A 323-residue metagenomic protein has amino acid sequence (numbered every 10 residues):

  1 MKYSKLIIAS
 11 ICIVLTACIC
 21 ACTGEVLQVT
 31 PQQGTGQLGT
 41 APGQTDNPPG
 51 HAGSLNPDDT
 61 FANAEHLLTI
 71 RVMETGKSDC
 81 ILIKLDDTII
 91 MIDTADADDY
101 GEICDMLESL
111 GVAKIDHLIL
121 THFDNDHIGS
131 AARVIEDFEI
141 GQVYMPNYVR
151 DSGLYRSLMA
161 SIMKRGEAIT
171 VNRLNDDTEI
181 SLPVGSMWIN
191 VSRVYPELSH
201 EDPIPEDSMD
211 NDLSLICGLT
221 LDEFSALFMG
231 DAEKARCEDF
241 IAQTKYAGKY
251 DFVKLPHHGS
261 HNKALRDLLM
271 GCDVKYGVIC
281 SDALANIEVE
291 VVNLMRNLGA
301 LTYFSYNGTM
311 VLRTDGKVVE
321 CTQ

Functional and structural regions predicted by a protein language model:
M1-L27: Secretory targeting signatures
V29-P31, G36-K114, N172-K249, T309-Q323: Core dinuclear metal-dependent hydrolase active-site scaffold
T69, Q142, A168-T170, N190 (+1 more regions): Conserved beta-strand segments of alpha/beta enzyme cores
K77-D79, A97-D99, F123-I128, R150-G153 (+4 more regions): Active-site environment of divalent metal-dependent phosphoester hydrolases
D86-T88, D98-Y148, Q243-S260, D273-G277: Active-site metal-binding motif and surrounding structural segment of the metallo-beta-lactamase
I103, I128-D137, S152-A160, L265-L269 (+1 more regions): Metal-dependent catalytic neighborhoods of phosphoester/phosphodiester hydrolases
D151-L182: Conserved glycine-bearing catalytic or ligand-binding loops at nucleotide- and phosphate-handling centers of large
C217, Y276-Q323: Binuclear metal-dependent phosphoesterase catalytic core
